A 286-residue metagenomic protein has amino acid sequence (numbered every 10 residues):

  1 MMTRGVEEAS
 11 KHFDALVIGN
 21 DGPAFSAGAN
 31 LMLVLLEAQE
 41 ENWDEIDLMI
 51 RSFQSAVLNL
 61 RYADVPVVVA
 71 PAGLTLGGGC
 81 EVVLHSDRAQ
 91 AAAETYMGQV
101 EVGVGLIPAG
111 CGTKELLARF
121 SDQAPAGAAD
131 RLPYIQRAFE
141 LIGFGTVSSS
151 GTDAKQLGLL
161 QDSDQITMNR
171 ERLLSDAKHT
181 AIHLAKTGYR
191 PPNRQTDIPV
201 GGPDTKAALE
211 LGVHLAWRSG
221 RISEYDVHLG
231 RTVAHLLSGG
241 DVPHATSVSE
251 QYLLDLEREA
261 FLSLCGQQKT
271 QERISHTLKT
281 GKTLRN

Functional and structural regions predicted by a protein language model:
M1-D44, R51-A70, A92-Y96: A structural preference for short, pocket-lining loop segments at secondary-structure junctions
M1-V17, D122-T146, S150, Q156 (+2 more regions): Intrinsically disordered, low-complexity segments enriched in small/flexible residues
P23-G28, T75-G79, G98-Q99, L106-I107 (+2 more regions): Flexible loop/turn segments at secondary-structure boundaries
N42-M49, A72-G73, M97, V102-G105 (+1 more regions): Alpha-helix N-cap/helix-initiation motif
V68-L76, I142-T146: Glycine-rich beta-to-alpha transition loops that act as phosphate-gripper elements at the mouths of alpha/beta enzyme
L76-R88, A92-Q136: CoA-thioester-processing core
